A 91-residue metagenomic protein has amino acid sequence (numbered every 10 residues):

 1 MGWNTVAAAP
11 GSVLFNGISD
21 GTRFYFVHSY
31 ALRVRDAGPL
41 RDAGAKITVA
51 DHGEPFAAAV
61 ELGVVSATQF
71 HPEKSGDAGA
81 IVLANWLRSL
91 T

Functional and structural regions predicted by a protein language model:
M1-T91: Amide-donor transfer/coupling interface in amidating biosynthetic enzymes
